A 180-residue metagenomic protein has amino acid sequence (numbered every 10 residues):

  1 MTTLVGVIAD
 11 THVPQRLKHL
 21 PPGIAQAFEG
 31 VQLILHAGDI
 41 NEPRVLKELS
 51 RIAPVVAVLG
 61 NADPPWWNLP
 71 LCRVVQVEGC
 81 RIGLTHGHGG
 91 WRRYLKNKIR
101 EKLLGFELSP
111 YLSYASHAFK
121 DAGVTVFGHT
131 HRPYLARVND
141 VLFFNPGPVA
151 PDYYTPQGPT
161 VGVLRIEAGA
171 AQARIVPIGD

Functional and structural regions predicted by a protein language model:
M1-G6, V74-L84, R137-F143, I166-R174: Beta-strand-turn-beta hairpins that frame and shape the catalytic cleft of phosphate-ester-processing enzymes
M1-V55, D63-L71, P156-P159: N-terminal active-site segment of His-dependent metallophosphoesterases
V7-A9, L33-D39, V56-N61, L84-H86 (+2 more regions): Active-site neighborhood of phospho(di)ester-bond hydrolases with catalytic His/Asp-centered motifs
H12-Q15, W66-N68, Q76-K120, P151-T155: Active-site-proximal segments of metal-dependent phosphoesterases and phosphodiesterases across multiple
A25, K47, C72-V75, S116 (+2 more regions): Short secondary-structure boundary/capping segments
N41-P43, D63-P64, G89-W91, R132 (+1 more regions): Short, catalytically relevant binding-site loops at active-site mouths
V56, E101-R174: Conserved beta-sheet core of the metallophosphoesterase superfamily
I175-D180: Acidic, low-complexity terminal tails and accessory targeting/binding regions of phosphate-metabolizing enzymes
